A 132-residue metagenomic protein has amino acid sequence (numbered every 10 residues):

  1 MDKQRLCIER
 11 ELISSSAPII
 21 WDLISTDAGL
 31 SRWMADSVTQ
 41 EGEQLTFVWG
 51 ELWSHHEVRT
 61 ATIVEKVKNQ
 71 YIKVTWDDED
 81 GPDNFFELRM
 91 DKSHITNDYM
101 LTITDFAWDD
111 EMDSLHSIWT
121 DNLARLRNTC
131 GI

Functional and structural regions predicted by a protein language model:
M1-T39: Hydrophobic ligand-binding cavity/cleft-lining segments
D2-Q4, W49, V58, H94: Charge-dense, helix-prone N-terminal extensions
C7, H56-T60, P82-E87: Short, surface-exposed coil-to-beta transition loops
R10-L12, V48, T62, R89: Generic structural detector for well-ordered beta-strands
I20-W21, L30, L45-F47, I63 (+4 more regions): Hydrophobic pocket/interface hotspot
R32-D78: Glycine-rich portal/gate segments that line the openings of hydrophobic small-molecule binding cavities
T75-N128: Beta-strand/loop substructures that line and gate deep hydrophobic ligand-binding cavities in soluble
C130-I132: Short, highly charged C-terminal tails/helix-capping segments
